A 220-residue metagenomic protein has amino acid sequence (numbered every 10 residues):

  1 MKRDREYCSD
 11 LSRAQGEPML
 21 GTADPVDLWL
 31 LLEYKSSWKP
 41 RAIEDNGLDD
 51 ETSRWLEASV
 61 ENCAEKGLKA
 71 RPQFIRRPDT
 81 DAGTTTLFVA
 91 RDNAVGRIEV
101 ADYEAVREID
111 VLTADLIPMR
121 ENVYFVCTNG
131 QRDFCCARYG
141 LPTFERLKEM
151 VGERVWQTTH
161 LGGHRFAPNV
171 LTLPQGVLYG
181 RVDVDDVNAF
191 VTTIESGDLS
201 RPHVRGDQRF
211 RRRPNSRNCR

Functional and structural regions predicted by a protein language model:
M1-R220: Histidine/cysteine-enriched polar flanking segments
